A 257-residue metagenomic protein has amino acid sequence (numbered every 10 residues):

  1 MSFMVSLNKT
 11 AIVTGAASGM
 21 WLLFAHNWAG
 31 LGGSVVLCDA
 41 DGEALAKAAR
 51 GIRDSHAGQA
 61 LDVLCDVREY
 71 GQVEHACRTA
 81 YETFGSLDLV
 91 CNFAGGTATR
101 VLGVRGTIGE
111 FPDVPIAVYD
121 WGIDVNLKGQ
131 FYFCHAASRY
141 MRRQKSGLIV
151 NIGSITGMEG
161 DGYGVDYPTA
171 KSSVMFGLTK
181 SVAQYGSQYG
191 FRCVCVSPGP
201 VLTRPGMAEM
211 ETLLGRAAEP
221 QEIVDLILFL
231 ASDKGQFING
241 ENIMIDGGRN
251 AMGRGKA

Functional and structural regions predicted by a protein language model:
S2, I108, E159, N239-A257: Short C-terminal tail/terminal secondary-structure segment of NAD(P)H-dependent dehydrogenase/reductase domains
F3-V36: Canonical Rossmann dinucleotide-binding motif of NAD(H)/NADP(H)-dependent dehydrogenases/reductases, specifically
R78, T97-D120, R143, Y163-D166: Conserved mid-core segment of classical short-chain dehydrogenase/reductases
E110-F131, S146, V150, V174-M175 (+1 more regions): Catalytic Tyr-X3-Lys loop
R139, A183-S187, Q236: Alpha-helical segment proximal to the catalytic Tyr-Lys
S154: Residue(s) in the substrate-gating loop at a strand-loop-helix junction that position the organic substrate next
S187-R192, I238-G240: Short, small/polar-rich loop/turn modules that mediate ligand/substrate recognition or access, typified
E219-I245, N250-A251: C-terminal substrate-recognition "lid" of short-chain dehydrogenase/reductases
